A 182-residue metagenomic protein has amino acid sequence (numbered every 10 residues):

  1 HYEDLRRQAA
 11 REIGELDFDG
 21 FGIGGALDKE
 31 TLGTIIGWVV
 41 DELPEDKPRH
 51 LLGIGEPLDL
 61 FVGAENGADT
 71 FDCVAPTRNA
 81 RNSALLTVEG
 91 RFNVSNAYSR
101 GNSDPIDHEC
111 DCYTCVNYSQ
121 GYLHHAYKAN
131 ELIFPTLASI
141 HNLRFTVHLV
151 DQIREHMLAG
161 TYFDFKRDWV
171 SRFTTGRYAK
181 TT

Functional and structural regions predicted by a protein language model:
H1-I106: Glycine-rich phosphate/ribose-binding loops and adjacent secondary-structure elements that form binding surfaces
E109-T182: C-terminal extensions of enzymes
